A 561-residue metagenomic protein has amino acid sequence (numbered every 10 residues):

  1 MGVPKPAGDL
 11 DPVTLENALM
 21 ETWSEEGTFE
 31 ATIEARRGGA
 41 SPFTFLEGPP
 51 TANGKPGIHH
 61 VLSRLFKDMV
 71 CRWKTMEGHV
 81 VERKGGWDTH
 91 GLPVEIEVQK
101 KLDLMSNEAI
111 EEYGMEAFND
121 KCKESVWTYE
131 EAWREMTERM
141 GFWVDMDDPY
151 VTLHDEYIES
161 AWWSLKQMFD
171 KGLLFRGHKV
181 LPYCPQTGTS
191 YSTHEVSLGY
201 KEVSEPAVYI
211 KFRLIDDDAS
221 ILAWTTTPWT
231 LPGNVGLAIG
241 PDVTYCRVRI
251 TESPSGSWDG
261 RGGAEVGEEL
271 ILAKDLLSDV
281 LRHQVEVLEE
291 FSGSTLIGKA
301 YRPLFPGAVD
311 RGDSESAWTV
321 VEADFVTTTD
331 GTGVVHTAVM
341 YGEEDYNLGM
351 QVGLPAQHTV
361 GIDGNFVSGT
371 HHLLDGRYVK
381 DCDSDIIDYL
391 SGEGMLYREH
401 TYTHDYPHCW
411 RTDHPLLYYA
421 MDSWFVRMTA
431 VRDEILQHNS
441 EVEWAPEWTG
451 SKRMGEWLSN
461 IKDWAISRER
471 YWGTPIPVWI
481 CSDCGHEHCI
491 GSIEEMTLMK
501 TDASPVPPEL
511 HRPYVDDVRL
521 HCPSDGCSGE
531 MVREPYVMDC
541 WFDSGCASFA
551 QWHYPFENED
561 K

Functional and structural regions predicted by a protein language model:
M1-I58, T75, V81, E286 (+4 more regions): Non-catalytic terminal extensions that flank enzyme cores
P4, D9, T22-E26, Q99-P232 (+5 more regions): Residue patterns forming the tRNA-binding/recognition surfaces of aminoacyl-tRNA synthetases and related DALR
E34-V98, A161, A223-T225, W229-T230 (+5 more regions): N-terminal catalytic cores of NTP/NDP-binding nucleotidyl/phosphoryl-transfer enzymes
E47, D413, M531: Detector for conserved single-position "signature" residues within domains
E95, K100-L104, C540-D543: Flexible glycine/proline-rich, aromatic-decorated loop/lid segments
I96-K100, W229-P241, V248, L277-V280 (+4 more regions): Short active-site loop/helix that positions an aromatic residue
K211, R311, V352-G364, R470-W472 (+1 more regions): Alpha-helical recognition segments enriched in aromatics with Gly/Pro capping that present substrate-recognition
G236, V243-V334, E343: Protease-associated
